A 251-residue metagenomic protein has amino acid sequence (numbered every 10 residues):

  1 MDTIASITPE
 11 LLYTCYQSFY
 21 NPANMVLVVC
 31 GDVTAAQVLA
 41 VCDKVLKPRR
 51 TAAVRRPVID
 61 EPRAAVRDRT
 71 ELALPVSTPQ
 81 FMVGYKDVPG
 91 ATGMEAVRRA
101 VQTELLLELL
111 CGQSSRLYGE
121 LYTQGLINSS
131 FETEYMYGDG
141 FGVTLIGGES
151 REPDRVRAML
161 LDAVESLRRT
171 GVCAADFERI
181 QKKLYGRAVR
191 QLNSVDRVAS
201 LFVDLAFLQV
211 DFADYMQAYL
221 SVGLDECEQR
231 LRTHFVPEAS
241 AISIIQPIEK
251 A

Functional and structural regions predicted by a protein language model:
M1-V54, T92, R98, S114 (+1 more regions): Charge-rich, well-structured scaffold segments of protease-associated domains
A53-R116: His/Glu-based metal-binding/catalytic segments typifying zinc-dependent metallopeptidases
